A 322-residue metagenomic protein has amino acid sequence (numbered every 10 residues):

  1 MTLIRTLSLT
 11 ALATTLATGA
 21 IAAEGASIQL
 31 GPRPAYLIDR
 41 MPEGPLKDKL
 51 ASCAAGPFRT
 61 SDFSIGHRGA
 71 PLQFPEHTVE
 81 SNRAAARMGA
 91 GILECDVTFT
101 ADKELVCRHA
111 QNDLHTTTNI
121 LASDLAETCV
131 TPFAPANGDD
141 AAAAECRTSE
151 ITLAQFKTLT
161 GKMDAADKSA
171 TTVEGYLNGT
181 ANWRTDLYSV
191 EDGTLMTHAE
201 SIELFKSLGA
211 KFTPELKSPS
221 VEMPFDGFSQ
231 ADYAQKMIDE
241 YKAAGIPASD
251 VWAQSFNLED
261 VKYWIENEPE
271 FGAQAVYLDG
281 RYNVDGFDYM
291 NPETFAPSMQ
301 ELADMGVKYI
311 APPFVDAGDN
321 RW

Functional and structural regions predicted by a protein language model:
M1-A23: Gram-negative bacterial Sec-dependent N-terminal signal peptides
A22-W322: Phosphate-group recognition and catalysis centered on beta-loop-alpha active-site segments
